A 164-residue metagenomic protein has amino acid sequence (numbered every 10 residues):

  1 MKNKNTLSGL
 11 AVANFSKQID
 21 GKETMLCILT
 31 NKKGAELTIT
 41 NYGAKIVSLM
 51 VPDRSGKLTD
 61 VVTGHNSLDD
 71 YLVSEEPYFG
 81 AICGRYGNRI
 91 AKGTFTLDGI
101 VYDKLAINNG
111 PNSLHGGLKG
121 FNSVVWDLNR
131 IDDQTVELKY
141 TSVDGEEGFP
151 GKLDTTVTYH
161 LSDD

Functional and structural regions predicted by a protein language model:
K2-D164: Surface-exposed acidic/polar loop and edge beta-strand patches at domain peripheries
